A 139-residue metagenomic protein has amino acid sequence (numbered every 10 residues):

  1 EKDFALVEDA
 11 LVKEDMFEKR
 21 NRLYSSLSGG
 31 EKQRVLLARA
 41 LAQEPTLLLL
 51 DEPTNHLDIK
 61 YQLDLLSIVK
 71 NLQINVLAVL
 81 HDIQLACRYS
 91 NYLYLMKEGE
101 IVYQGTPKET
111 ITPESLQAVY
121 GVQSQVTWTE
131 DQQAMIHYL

Functional and structural regions predicted by a protein language model:
K2-K19: Conserved ABC ATPase "signature" region
L23-L27, E31: Conserved ABC ATPase signature
L37-A38, L65: Hydrophobic anchor residue at the start of the ABC signature
A42-T46: A short, proline-enriched helix->beta-strand linker immediately N-terminal to the Walker B motif in ABC-type P-loop
L48-E52: Catalytic Walker B motif of ABC-type/P-loop ATPase nucleotide-binding domains
P113-L139: ABC ATPase nucleotide-binding domains
